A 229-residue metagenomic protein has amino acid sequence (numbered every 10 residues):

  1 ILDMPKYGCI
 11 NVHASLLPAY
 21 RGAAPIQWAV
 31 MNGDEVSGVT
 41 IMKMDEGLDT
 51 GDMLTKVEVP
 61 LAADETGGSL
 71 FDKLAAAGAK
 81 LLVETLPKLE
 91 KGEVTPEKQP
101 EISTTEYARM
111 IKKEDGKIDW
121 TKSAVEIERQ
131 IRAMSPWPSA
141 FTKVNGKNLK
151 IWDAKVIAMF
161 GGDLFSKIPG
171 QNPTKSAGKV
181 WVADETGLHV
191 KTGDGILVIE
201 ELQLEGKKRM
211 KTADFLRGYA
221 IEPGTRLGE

Functional and structural regions predicted by a protein language model:
I1-M110: Donor/substrate-binding cores of folate-linked one-carbon enzymes
M4, G33-V36, A77, E114 (+3 more regions): Structured helix-beta-strand junction loops
A19-A23, W120, K208: Alpha-helix N-cap/helix-start motif
V57, E114-G116, G195: Short amphipathic alpha-helical segments
E84-V94, G116, R129-S139: Short helix-capping and hinge/turn segments at secondary-structure transitions, especially at repeat and domain
R109-K122: Acyl-group handling in specialized metabolite and lipid biosynthesis
T121-E229: An anion-binding loop in the catalytic cleft
